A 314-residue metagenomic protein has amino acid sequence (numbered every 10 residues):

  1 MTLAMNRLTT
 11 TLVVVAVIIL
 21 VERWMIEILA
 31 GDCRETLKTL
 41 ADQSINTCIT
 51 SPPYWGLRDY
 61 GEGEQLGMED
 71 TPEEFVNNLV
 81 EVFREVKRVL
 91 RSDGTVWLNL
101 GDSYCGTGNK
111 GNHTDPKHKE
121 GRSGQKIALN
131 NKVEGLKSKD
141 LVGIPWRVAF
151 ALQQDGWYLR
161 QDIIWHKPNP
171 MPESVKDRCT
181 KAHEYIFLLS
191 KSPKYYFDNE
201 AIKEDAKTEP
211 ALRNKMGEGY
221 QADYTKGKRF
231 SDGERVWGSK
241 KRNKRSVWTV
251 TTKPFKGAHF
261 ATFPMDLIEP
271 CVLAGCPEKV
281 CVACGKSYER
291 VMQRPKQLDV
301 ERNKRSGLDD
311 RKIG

Functional and structural regions predicted by a protein language model:
M1-T9: Extreme N-terminal basic, low-complexity initiation segments that serve as generic localization/processing leaders
A4, V13-G314: Core catalytic lobe of class I
